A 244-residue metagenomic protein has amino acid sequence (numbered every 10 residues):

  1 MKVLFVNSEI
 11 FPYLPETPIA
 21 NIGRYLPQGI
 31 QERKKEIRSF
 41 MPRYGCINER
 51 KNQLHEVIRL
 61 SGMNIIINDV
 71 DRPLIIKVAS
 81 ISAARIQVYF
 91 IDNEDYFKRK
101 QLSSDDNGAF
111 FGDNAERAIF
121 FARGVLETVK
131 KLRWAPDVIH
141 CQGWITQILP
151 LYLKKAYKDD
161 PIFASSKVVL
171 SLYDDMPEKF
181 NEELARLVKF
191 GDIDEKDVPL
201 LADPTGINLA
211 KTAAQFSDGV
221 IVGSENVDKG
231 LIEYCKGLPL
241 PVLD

Functional and structural regions predicted by a protein language model:
M1-D244: Catalytic cores of nucleotide-sugar-dependent glycosyltransferases that transfer UDP/GDP/TDP-activated
